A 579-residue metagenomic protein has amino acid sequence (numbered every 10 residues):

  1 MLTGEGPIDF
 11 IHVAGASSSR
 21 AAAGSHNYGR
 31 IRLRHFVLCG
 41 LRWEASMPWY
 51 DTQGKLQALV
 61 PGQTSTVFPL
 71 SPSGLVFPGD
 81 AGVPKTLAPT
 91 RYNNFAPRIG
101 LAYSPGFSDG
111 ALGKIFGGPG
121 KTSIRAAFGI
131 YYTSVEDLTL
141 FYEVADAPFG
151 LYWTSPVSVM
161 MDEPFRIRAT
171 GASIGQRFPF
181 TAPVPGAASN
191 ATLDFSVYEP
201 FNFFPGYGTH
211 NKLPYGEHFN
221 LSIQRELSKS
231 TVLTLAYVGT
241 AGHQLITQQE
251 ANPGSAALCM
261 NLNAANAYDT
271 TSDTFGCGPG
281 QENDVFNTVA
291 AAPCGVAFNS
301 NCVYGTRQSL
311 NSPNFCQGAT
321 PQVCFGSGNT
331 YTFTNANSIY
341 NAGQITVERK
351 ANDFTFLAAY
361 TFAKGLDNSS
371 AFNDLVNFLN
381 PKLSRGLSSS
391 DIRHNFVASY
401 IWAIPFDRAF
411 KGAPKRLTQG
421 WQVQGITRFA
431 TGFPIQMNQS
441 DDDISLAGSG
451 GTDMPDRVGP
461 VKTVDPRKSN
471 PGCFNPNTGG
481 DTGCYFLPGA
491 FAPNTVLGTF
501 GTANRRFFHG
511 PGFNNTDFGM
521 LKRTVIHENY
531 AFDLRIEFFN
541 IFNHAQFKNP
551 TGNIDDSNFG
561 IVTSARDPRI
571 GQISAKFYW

Functional and structural regions predicted by a protein language model:
M1-L2, G100: Accessible peptide chain termini
L2-S19, A23, R30-L38, S46-W49 (+7 more regions): Short, solvent-exposed micro-motifs at the edges of structured domains
R20-K55, P69, V76-A147, N395 (+1 more regions): Structural signature of Gram-negative outer-membrane beta-barrels, strongest in the C-terminal barrel of TonB-dependent
P119-M160, H243-Q249, Q424-T431: Surface-exposed extracellular loop regions of Gram-negative outer-membrane beta-barrel proteins, predominantly
